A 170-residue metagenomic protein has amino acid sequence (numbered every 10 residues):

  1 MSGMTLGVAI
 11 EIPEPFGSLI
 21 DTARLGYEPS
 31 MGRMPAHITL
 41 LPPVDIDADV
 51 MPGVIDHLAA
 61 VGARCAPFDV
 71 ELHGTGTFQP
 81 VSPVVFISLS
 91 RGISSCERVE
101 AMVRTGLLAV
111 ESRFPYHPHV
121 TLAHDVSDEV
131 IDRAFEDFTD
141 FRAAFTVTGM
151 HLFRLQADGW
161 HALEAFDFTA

Functional and structural regions predicted by a protein language model:
M1-D69, T77, G92-G149, H161-A170: Basic, often amphipathic N-terminal segments
D69-E71, I87: Short, conserved beta-strand edge motifs with alternating hydrophobic and charged residues
P80-P83, G159: Short acidic/glycine-enriched loop/turn segments that link adjacent beta-strands
S82-S90: Charge-rich, low-complexity N-terminal segments
R154-Q156: Short, exposed beta-strand-loop hairpins at the edges of beta-sheets in extracellular/periplasmic proteins
